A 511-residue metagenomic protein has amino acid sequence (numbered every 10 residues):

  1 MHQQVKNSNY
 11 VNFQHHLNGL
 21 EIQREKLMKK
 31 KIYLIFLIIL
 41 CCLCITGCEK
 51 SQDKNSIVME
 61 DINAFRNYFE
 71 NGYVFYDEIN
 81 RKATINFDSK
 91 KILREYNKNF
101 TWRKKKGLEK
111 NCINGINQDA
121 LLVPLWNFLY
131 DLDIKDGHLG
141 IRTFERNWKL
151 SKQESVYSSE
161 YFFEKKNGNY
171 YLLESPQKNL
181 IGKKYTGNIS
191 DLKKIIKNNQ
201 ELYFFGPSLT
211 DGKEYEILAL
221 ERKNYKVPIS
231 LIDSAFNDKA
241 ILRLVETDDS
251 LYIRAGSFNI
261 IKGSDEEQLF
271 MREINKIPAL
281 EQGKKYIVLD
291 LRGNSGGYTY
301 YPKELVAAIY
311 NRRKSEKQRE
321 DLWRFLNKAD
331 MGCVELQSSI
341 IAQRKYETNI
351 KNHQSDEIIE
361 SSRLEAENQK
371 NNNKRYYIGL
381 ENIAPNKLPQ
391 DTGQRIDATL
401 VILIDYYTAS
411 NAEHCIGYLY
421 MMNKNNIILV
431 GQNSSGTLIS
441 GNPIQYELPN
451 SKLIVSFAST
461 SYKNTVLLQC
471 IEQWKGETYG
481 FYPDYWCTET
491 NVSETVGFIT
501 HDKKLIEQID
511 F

Functional and structural regions predicted by a protein language model:
Q3, Y10-L17: Short hydrophobic targeting helices and cationic amphipathic motifs that mediate membrane/organellar targeting
H15-L27: Short, Lys/Arg-enriched N-terminal segments with co-localized hydrophobic residues within the first ~10-30 amino acids
R24-K31, D290: Positively charged n-region of N-terminal signal peptides that target proteins for export
I32-L43: Sec-dependent N-terminal signal peptides
T46-G47: C-terminal motif of bacterial Sec signal peptides marking the signal peptidase cleavage site
K50-L322, T399-V401, N426, G431-N433 (+4 more regions): Flexible, low-complexity junctional segments that flank or bridge functional domains
E281-N382, Y420: Glycine- and acidic-residue-enriched helix-capping/beta->alpha junction motif
T465, Q469-F511: Low-complexity, Gly/Ser/Thr/Pro-rich intrinsically disordered linker/tail segments
